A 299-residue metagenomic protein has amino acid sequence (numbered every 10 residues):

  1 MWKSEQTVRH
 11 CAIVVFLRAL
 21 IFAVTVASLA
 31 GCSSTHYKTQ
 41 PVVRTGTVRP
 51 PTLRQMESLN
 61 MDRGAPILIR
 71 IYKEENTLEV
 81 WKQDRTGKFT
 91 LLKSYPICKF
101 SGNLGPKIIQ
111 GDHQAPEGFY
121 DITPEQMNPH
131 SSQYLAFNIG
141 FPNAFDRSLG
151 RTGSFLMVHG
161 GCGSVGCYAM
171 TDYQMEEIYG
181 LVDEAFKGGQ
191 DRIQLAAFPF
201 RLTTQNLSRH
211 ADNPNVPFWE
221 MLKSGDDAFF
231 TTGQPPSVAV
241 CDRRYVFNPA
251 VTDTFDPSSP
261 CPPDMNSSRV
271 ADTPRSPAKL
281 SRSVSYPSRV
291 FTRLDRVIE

Functional and structural regions predicted by a protein language model:
M1-V14: N-terminal secretory signal peptides that target proteins for export/translocation
L17-F22: Sec-dependent signal peptide recognition, specifically the positively charged N-region followed immediately by
S28-G31: C-terminal motif of bacterial Sec signal peptides marking the signal peptidase cleavage site
S33-T35: Bacterial signal peptide processing site
Y37-T47: Short, low-complexity, disordered segments immediately C-terminal to signal peptides in bacterial exported proteins
R49-L68, V80-K82, I97-Q110, E117-T123 (+1 more regions): N-terminal post-signal-peptidase region of extra-cytosolic proteins
G111-S267: Exported/periplasmic cell-wall-interacting domains
C241-E299: Proline-rich, low-complexity linker regions of envelope-associated factors in Gram-negative bacteria
